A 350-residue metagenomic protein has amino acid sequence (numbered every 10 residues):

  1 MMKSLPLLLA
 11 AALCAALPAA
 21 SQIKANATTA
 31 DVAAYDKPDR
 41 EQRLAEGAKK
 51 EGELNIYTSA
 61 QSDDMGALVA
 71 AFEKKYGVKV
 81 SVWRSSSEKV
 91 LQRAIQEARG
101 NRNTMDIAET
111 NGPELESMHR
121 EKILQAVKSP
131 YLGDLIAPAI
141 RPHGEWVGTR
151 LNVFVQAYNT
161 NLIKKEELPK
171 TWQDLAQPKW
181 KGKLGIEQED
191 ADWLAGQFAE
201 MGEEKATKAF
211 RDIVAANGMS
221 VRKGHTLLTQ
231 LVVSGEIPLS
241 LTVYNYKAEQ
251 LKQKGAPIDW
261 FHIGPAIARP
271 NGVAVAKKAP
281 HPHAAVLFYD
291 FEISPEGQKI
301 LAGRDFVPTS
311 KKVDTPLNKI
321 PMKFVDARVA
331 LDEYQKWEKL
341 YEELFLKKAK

Functional and structural regions predicted by a protein language model:
A19, W180-E189, F291-V313: Periplasmic-binding protein-like
S21-N55, E73-K74, A176-G182: Immediate post-signal peptide segment of exported/extracytoplasmic ligand-binding proteins
N55-V69, S81-A98, R102-E236: Extracytoplasmic ligand-binding site segments that recognize negatively charged/polar headgroups
L68, A209-D212, P280-E292, I300-L301: Short amphipathic alpha-helical coupling segments at ligand-binding clamshell hinges and other catalytic/signaling
E114-S117, P238-P257: A ligand-binding cleft/hinge motif common to bilobed small-molecule-binding domains
D134-A137, L151-F154, F210-A215, M219-R222 (+2 more regions): Periplasmic-binding protein-like
V155-L162, F198-E200, R269-A284, I300-L301: A bilobed periplasmic-binding-protein/Venus flytrap-type ligand-binding module shared by bacterial periplasmic
T315-K350: Extracellular/periplasmic bilobal clamshell ligand-binding domains
